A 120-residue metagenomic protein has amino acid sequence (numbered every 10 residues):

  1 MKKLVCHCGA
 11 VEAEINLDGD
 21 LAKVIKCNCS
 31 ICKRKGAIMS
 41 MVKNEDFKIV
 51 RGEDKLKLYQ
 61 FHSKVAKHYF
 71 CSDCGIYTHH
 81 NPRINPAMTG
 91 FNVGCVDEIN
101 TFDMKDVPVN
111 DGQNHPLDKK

Functional and structural regions predicted by a protein language model:
M1-V5, A10-K120: A short Gly-Trp-Pro
